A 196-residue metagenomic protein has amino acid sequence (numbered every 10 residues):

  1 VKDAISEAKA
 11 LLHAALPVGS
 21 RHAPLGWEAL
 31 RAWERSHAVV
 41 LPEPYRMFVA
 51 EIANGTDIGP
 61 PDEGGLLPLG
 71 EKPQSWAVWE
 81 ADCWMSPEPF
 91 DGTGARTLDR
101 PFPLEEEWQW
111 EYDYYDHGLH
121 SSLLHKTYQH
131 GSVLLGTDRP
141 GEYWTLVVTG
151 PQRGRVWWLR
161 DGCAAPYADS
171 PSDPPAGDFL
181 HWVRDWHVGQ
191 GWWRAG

Functional and structural regions predicted by a protein language model:
V1-T137: A surface-exposed partner-binding patch
L69-G70, G150-P151, L180, R194: Basic, Gly/Ser/Thr-rich N-terminal segments that form RNA-phosphate-binding interfaces in CRISPR RAMP
A81-W84, P89, D113-Y115, T149 (+3 more regions): Intrinsically disordered, low-complexity regulatory segments enriched in acidic/serine/proline/glutamine/glycine
P140: Short, glycine-/Ser/Thr-/acidic-enriched flexible segments
Y143-G177: Segments surrounding the PLD/"HKD" phosphodiesterase catalytic module and close analogs
P166-G196: Long, compositionally biased interface segments
